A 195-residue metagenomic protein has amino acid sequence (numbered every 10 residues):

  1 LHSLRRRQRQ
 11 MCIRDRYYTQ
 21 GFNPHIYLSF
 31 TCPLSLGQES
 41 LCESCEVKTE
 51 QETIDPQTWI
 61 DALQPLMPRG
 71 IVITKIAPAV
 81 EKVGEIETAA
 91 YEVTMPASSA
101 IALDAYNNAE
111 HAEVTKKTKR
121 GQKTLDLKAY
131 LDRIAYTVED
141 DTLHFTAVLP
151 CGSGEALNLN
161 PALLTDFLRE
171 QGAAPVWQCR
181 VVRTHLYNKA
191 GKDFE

Functional and structural regions predicted by a protein language model:
L1-I13: Single conserved hydrophobic/aromatic residue that forms the stacking wall/gate of nucleotide- or nucleobase-binding
R16-N23, I73-P78, V114-G121, W177-C179: A short, aromatic/hydrophobic, helix- or strand-capping loop or linear motif that either lines the entrance/gate
Y17-T49: Short, charge-patterned binding micro-sites
S40-E92: Ordered, amphipathic secondary-structure segments that act as subunit-interaction surfaces in large macromolecular
V47-T53, V93-S99, A147-C151: Short beta-strand-to-loop capping motifs
Q57-M67, A102-H111, L163-L164: Short amphipathic alpha-helices in soluble, non-transmembrane regions that often serve as interface/regulatory elements
V83-S98, D132-R133, Y187-E195: Short, low-order "capping/linker" segments at domain edges
N108-E195: Core RNA-modification/binding signature centered on pseudouridine synthases
